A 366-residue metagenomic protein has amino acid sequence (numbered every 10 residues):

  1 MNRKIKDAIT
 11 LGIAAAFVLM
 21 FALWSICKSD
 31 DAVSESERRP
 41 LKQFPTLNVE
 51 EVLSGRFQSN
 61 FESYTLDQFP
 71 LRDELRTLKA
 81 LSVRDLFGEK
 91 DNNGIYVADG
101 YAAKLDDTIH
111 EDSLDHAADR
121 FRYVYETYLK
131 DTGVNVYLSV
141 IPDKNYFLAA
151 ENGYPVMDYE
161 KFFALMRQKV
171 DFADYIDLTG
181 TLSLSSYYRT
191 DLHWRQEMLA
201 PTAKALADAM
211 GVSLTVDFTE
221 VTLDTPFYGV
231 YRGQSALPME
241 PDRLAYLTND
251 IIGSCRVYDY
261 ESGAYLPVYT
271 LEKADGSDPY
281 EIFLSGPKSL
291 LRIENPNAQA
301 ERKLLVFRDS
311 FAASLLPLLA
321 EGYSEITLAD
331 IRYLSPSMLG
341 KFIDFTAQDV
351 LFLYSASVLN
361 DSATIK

Functional and structural regions predicted by a protein language model:
M1-K366: Extracellular glycan-modifying ectodomains
